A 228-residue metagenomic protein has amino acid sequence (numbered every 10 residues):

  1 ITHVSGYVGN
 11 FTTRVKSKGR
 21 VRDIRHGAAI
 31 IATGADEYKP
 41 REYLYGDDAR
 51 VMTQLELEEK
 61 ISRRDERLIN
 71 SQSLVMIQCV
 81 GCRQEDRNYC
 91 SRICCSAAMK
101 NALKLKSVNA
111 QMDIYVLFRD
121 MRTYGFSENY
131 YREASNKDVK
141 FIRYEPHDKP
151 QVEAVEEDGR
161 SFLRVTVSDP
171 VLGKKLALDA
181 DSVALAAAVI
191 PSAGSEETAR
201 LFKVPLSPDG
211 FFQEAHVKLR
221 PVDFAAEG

Functional and structural regions predicted by a protein language model:
I1-G228: Residues forming the flavin
